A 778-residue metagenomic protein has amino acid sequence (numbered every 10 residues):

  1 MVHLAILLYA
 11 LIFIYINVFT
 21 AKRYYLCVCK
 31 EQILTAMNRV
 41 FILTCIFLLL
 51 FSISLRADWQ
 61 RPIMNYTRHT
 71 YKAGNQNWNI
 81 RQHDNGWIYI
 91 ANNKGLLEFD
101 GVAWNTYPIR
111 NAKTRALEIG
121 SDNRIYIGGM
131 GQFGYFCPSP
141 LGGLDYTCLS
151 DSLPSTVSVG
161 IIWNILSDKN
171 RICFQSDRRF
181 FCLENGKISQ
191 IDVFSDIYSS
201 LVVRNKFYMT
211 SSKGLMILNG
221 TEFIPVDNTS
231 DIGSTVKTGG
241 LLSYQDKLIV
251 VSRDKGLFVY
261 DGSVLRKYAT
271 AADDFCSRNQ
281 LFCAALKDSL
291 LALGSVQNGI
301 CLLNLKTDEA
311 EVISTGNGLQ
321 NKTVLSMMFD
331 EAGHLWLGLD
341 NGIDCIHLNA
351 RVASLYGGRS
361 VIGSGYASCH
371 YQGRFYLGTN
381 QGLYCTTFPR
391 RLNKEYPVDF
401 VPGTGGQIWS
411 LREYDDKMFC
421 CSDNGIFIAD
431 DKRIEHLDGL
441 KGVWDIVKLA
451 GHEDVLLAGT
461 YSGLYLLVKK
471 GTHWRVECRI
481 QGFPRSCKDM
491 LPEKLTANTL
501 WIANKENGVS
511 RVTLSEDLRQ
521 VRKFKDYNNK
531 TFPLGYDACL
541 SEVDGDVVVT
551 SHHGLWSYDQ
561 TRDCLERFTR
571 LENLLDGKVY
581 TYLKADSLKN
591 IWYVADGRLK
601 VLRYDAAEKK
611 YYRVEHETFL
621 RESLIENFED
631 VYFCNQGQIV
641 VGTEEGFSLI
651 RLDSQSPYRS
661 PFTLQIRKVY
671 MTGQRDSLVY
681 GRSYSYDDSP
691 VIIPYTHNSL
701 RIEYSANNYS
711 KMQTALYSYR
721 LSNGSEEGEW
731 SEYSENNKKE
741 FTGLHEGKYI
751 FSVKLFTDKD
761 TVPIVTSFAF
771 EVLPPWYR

Functional and structural regions predicted by a protein language model:
L4-L7, L26, L34: Short hydrophobic targeting helices and cationic amphipathic motifs that mediate membrane/organellar targeting
T44-S52: Bacterial N-terminal signal peptides
L55-Q82, I109-K113, Y135-I161, F194-D196 (+17 more regions): Residue-level "micro-hotspots" composed of small/polar
Q82-N85, I119-D122, S167-K169, V202-R204 (+10 more regions): Residue-level detector of Asp-centered blade-edge/turn motifs that repeat once per structural unit in beta-propeller
W87-I90, R124-I127, R171-F174, K206-M209 (+10 more regions): Conserved beta-propeller blade signature
N93-L97, M130-G134, R178-F181, S212-M216 (+10 more regions): Loop/turn residues immediately N-terminal
F99-A103, P138-L141, L183-K187, N219-E222 (+10 more regions): Short loop/turn segments that connect beta-strands within beta-propeller blades
S152, G186, K247, S263 (+12 more regions): Coil residues (strongly favoring Ser/Thr
